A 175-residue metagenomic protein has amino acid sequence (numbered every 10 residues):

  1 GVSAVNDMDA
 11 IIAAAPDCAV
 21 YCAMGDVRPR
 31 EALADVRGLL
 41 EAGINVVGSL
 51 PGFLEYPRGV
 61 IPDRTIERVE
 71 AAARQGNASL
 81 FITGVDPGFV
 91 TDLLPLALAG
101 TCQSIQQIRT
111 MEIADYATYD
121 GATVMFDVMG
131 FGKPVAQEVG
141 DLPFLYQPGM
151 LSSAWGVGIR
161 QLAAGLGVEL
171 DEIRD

Functional and structural regions predicted by a protein language model:
G1-A42: N-terminal glycine-/serine-/threonine-rich beta1-alpha1-beta2 phosphate-ribose binding loop of Rossmann-like
A14, A34, R64, G88-F89 (+1 more regions): Conserved active-site and cofactor/substrate-binding residues in soluble primary-metabolism enzymes
V20-Y21, V47-P51, F81-I82: Short beta-strands and strand-loop turn motifs
R30-R37, A42, S49-A78: Rossmann-fold NAD(P)-binding glycine/threonine-rich loop
I44, L50-L54, V85-D86, I113: Short, ordered loop/turn segments at secondary-structure junctions
E55-G59, L80-V85, D141-M150: Flexible, glycine/proline-enriched loop segments at strand-loop-helix junctions that form or flank small-ligand binding
G88-T101: Alpha-helical support elements that line or immediately flank enzyme active sites and cofactor-binding pockets
A99-D175: Active-site-lining helix/loop region of Rossmann-like oxidoreductase modules
